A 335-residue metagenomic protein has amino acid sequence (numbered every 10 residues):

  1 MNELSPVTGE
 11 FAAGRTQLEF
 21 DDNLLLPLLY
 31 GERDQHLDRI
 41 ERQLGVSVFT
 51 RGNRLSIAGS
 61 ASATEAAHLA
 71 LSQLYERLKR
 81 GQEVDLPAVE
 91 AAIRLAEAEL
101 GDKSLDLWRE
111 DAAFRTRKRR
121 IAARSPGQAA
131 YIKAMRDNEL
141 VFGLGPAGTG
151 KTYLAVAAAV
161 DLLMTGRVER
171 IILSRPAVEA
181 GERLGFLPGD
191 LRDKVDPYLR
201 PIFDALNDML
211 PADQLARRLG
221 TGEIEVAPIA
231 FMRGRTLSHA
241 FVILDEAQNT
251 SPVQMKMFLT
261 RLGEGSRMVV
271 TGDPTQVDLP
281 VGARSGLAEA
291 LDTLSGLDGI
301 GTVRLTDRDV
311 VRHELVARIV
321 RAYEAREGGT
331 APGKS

Functional and structural regions predicted by a protein language model:
N2-L4: N-terminal intrinsically disordered, cationic/polar leader segments that include organellar targeting peptides
T8-P27: Short glycine-/aliphatic-rich beta-strand segments at the starts of folded cytosolic domains
L25-R42: Short amphipathic alpha-helix segments
L29, A67-A70, M255-F258: Hydrophobic side chains in well-ordered alpha-helices
D38, L44-S47, N53: Compact, well-ordered interaction domains used in eukaryotic information-processing assemblies
F49-W108: Interdomain "pre-motor" coupling segment immediately N-terminal to P-loop NTPase/helicase cores
R54, T116-P126, A134-L244, Q248-S335: Conserved helicase motor core of SF1/SF2 NTP-dependent helicases
I93-R124, A129, R136: Proteins enriched for Cys/Gly/acidic motifs involved in redox and nucleic-acid/cofactor modification
